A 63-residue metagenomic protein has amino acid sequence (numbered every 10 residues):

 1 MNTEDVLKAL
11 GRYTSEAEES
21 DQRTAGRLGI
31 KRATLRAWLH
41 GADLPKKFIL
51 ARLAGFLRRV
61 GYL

Functional and structural regions predicted by a protein language model:
M1-V6, V60-Y62: Short, Lys/Arg-enriched anionic-surface-contact patches
L7-T24: Short basic helix-loop element that most often maps to the first helix and adjoining turn of HTH DNA-binding modules
E18-D21, D43, R52: Recognition helices and adjacent regulatory flanks at domain boundaries
I30-P45: Recognition helix of helix-turn-helix/homeodomain-like DNA-binding domains that insert into the DNA major groove
K47-L63: DNA major-groove recognition helix of helix-turn-helix/homeodomain DNA-binding modules
